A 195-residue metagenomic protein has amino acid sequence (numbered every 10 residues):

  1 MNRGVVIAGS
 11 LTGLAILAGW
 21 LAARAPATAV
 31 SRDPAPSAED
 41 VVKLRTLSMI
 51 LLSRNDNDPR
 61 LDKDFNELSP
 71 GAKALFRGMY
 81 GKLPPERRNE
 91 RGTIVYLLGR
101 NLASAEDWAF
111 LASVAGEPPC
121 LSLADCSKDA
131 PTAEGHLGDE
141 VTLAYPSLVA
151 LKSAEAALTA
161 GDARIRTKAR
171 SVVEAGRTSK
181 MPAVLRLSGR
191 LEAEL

Functional and structural regions predicted by a protein language model:
V5-R24: Hydrophobic membrane-insertion alpha-helices, especially the h-region of bacterial N-terminal signal peptides
L11, L21, G78-L83, R87-L98 (+2 more regions): Internal alpha-helical scaffold/solenoid segments in large eukaryotic proteins
P26-D62: N-terminal leader/linker segments that initiate helical-solenoid repeat arrays
T28-P36, R170-L195: Eukaryotic acidic, Ser/Thr-rich intrinsically disordered low-complexity regions
S31-R45, E67-K82, A103-C126, A163-E174: Amphipathic alpha-helical scaffolding segments comprising HEAT/armadillo-like alpha-solenoid repeats
A38, I50-S53, G81-R87, G116-L121 (+3 more regions): Short coil turns that connect the paired helices of HEAT/ARM alpha-solenoid repeats
M49-L68, G81-K82, E90-L102, D129 (+2 more regions): Structural detector for internal amphipathic alpha-helices that build alpha-solenoid repeat scaffolds
L148-M181: Extended amphipathic secondary-structure runs
